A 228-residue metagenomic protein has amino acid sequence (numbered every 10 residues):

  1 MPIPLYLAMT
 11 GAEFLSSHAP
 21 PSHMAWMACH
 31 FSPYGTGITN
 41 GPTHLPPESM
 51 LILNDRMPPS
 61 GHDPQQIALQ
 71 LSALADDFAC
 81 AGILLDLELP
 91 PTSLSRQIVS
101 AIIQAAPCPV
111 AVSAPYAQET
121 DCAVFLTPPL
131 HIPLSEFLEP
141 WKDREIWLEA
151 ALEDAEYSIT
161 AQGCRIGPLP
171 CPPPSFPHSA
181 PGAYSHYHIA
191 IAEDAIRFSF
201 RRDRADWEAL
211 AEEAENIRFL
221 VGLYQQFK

Functional and structural regions predicted by a protein language model:
P2-F125: Chitinase-like catalytic core of GlcNAc-active glycosidases
T39-T43, L71-L74, S135-I146, V221-L223: Short amphipathic alpha-helices and their capping/turn segments at secondary-structure boundaries
Q66-I67, L94, P129-P133, A209-N216: Soluble or luminal CAZymes and related metallo-dependent hydrolases
S72-D86, D143-W147, A195-W207: Long, low-complexity, intrinsically disordered polar/charged segments
C80, D86-P181: Substrate-binding surface in catalytic domains of secreted glycosidases
W147-G222: Glycan-binding loop/region signatures in secreted carbohydrate-active enzymes
K228: Acidic/aromatic/glycine-rich contiguous surface patches that form carbohydrate-binding/processing clefts and analogous
